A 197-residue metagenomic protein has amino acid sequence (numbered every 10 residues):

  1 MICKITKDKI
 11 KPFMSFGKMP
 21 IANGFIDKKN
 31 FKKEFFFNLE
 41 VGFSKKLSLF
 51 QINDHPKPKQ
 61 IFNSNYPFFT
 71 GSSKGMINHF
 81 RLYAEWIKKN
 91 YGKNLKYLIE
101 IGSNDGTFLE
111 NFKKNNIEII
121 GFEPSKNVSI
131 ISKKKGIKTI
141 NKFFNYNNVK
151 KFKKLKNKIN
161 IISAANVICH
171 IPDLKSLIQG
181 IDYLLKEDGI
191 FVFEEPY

Functional and structural regions predicted by a protein language model:
M1-K74: N-terminal juxtadomain amphipathic helix that follows a signal peptide/anchor or precedes a small N-terminal auxiliary
N94-N104: Conserved class I S-adenosyl-L-methionine
D105-N116: Conserved SAM-binding loop of SAM-dependent methyltransferases across substrates and taxa, primarily the Class I
E118-E123: Conserved SAM-binding motif I beta-strand of class I
S125-N127: Conserved SAM/SAH-binding beta-strand->alpha-helix loop
G136-K151: Conserved SAM-binding strand-loop segment of SAM-dependent methyltransferases
N160-S163: A conserved beta-strand element that flanks and buttresses the S-adenosyl-L-methionine
K175-V192: A short glycine-rich, Lys/Arg-flanked "PGG" loop and its adjoining helix->strand segment in the class I
